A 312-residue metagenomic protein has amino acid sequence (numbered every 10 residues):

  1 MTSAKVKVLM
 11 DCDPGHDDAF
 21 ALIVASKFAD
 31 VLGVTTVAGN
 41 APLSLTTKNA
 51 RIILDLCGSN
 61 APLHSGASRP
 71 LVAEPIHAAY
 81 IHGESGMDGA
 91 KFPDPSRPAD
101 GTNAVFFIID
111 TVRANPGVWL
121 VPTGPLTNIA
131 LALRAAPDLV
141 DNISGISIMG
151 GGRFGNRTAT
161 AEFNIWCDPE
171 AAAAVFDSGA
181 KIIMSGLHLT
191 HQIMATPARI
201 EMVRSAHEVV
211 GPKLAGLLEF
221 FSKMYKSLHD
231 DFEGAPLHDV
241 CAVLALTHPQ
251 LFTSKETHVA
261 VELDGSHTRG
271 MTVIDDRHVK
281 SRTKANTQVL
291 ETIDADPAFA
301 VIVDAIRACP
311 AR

Functional and structural regions predicted by a protein language model:
T2-K48, I52, S85, F92-P197: Active-site histidine-anchored catalytic micro-motif
T2-V6, A21-D30, W166-E170, S185-R312: Conformational coupling and interaction surfaces
T2-V6, T47-A114, A285-A298, V303-R307: Metal-dependent C-N hydrolase catalytic cores
D30, D55-S59, S68, R113-G117 (+7 more regions): Generic secondary-structure signature for well-ordered alpha-helical cores
L43-N49, V72, R153-G155, A260-R277: Short, mixed-charge aromatic SLiMs
L63, V175, V243: A residue-level signal for conserved active-site and pocket-lining positions in enzyme catalytic cores
R69, A79, S85, A90 (+7 more regions): Flexible, active-site-adjacent loop/turn segments at secondary-structure boundaries
A78, E84, L126, I146 (+6 more regions): Generic secondary-structure boundary/loop-capping signal
